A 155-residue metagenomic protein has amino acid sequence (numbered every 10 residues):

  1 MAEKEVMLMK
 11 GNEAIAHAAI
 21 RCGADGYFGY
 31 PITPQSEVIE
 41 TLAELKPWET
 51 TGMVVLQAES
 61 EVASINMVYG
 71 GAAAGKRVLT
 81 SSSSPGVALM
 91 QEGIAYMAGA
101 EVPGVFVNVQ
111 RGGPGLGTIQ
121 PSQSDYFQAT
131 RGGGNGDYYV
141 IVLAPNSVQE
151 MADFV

Functional and structural regions predicted by a protein language model:
M1-G132: Thiamine diphosphate
P121-V155: Conserved thiamine diphosphate
